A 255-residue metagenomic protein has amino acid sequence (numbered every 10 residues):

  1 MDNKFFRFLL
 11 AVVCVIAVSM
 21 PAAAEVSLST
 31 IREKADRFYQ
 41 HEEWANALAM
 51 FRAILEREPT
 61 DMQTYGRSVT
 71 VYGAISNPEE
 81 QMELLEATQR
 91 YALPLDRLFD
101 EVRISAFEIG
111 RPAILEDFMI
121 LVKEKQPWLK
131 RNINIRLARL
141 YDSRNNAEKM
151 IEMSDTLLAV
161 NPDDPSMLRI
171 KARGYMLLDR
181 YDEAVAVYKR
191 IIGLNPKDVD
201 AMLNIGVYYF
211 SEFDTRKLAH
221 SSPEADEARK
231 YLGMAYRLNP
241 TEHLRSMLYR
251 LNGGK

Functional and structural regions predicted by a protein language model:
P21-G66, A74, E79, E83: N-terminal leader/linker segments that initiate helical-solenoid repeat arrays
S27-L28, M62-Q63, L95-R97, K130-R131 (+3 more regions): Helix-start (N-cap) detector for alpha-helical repeat units in TPR-like alpha-solenoids, especially tetratricopeptide
D36, T70, R103-I104, R139 (+4 more regions): Residue-level recognition of tetratricopeptide repeat
Q40-H41, G73-I75, F107-I109, S143-R144 (+3 more regions): Register position in tetratricopeptide repeats
A53-E56, E86-R90, I120-K125, D155-A159 (+2 more regions): Conserved structural position within tetratricopeptide repeats
P59, L93, P127-W128, P162 (+2 more regions): Short coil turns that delineate tetratricopeptide repeat
R67, E101-V102, R136, I170 (+2 more regions): Canonical tetratricopeptide repeat
